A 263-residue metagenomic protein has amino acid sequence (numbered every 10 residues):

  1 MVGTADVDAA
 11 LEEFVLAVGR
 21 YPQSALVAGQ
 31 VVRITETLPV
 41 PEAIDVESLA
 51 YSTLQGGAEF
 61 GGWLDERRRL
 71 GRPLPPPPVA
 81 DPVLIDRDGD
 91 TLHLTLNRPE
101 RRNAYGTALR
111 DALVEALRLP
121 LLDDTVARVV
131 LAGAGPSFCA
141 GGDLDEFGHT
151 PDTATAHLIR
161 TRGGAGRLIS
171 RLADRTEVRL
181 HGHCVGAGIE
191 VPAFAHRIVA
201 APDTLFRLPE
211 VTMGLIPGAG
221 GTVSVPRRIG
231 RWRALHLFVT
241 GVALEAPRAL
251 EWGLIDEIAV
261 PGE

Functional and structural regions predicted by a protein language model:
M1-H93, F194, H236-E263: Amphipathic alpha-helical segments at domain termini/boundaries
M1-V18, S170-E263: Crotonase-fold acyl-CoA enzyme core
V27, A108, A112, T161 (+1 more regions): Charged catalytic carboxylate motif
A28, L94, R98, A112-L113 (+5 more regions): Terminal peptide-recognition signature
Q30, P136-C139, V185: Short, active-site-adjacent cap segments at secondary-structure transitions
W63-A134: Conserved CoA-thioester-binding segment of acyl-CoA-metabolizing enzymes
G89, G133-G135, G142, P202 (+1 more regions): Short, small-residue-rich loop/turn micro-motifs
G133-L168: Glycine- (often His-adjacent) and acidic-residue-rich active-site loop that binds/positions the CoA thioester
